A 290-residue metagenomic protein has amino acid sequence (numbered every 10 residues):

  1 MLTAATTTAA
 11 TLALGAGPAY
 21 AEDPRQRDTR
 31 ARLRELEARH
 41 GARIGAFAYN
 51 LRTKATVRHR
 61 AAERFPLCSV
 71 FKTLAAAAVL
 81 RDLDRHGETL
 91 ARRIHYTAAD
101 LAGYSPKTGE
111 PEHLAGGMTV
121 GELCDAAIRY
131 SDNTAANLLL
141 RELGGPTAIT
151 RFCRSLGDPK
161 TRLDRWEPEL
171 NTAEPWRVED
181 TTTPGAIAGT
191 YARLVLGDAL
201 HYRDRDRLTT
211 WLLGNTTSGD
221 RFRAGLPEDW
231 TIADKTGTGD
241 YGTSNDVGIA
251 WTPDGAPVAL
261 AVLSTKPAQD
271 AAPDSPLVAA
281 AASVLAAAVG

Functional and structural regions predicted by a protein language model:
M1-Y20: N-terminal export signals
T3-T6, D23-L33, E142, T190 (+2 more regions): Structured C-terminal helix/loop/strand segments within mature extracytoplasmic catalytic/sensor domains
A19-P66, V284-A288: Beta-lactamase-like hydrolase cores
H40-R43, G116, N137-Y191, V195-L196: Mid-domain, small-residue-enriched loop/turn segments at the edges of structured enzyme/sensor domains
Y49-L51, A99, I128-S131, L139-L143 (+3 more regions): Active-site-proximal beta-strand/loop segments in catalytic clefts of secreted hydrolases
K54, F65-Y96, A127, L260: Active-site SXXK
R58-A61, T119-L123, Y130-A136, E167-P175 (+1 more regions): Flexible glycine/proline-enriched surface loops and loop-helix/loop-strand junctions
L101-L138, P146: Conserved catalytic neighborhood of penicillin-recognizing serine enzymes
